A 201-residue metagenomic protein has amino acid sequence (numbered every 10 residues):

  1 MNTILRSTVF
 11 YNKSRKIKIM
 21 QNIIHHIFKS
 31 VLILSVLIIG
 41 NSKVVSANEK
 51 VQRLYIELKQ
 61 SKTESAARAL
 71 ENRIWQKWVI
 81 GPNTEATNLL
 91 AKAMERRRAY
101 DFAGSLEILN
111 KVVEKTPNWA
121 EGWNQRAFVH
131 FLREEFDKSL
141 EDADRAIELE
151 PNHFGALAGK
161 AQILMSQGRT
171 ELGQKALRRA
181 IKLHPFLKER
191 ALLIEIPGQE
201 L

Functional and structural regions predicted by a protein language model:
N41-A91: N-terminal leader/linker segments that initiate helical-solenoid repeat arrays
I56-S61, M165-K188: TPR/TPR-like (Sel1-like) alpha-helical repeat modules
E57-Q60, E95, V129, I163: Residue-level signature for tetratricopeptide repeat
N83-L149: Alpha-helical adaptor scaffolds
E85, W119, H153, T170 (+1 more regions): Residue-level recognition of tetratricopeptide repeat
A91, Q125, G159, L193-I194: Canonical tetratricopeptide repeat
R98, L132, S166-Q167, Q199-L201: Register position in tetratricopeptide repeats
G122, A156, E189-R190: TPR alpha-solenoid repeat register
